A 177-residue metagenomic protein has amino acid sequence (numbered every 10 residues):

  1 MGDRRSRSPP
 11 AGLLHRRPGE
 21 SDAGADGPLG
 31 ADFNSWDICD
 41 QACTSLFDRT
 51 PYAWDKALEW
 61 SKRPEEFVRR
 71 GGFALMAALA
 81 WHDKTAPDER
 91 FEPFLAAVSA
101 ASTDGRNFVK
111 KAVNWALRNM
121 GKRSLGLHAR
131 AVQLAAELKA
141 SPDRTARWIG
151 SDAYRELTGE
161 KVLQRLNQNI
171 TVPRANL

Functional and structural regions predicted by a protein language model:
M1-L177: Alpha-helical scaffold domains
